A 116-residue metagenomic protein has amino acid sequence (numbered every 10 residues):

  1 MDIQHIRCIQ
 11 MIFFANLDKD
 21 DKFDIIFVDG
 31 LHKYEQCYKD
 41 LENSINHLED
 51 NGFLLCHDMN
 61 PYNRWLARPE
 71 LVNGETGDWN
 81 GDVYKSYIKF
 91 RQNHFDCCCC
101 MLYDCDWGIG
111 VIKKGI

Functional and structural regions predicted by a protein language model:
M1-L17, I25, K33, E42 (+1 more regions): SAM cofactor-binding core of SAM-dependent methyltransferases, primarily the Rossmann-like beta-alpha-beta module
F14, D18, R91-H94: Generic secondary-structure transition motif, activating predominantly at the C-termini of alpha-helices
D18-K19, N46: Residue-level signal for alpha-helix termini/capping positions
I26-D29, C100: Short catalytic-loop micro-motif centered on adjacent basic/acidic residues
E35-I116: C-terminal substrate-binding/active-site "lid" region of AdoMet-derived donor-dependent transferases
